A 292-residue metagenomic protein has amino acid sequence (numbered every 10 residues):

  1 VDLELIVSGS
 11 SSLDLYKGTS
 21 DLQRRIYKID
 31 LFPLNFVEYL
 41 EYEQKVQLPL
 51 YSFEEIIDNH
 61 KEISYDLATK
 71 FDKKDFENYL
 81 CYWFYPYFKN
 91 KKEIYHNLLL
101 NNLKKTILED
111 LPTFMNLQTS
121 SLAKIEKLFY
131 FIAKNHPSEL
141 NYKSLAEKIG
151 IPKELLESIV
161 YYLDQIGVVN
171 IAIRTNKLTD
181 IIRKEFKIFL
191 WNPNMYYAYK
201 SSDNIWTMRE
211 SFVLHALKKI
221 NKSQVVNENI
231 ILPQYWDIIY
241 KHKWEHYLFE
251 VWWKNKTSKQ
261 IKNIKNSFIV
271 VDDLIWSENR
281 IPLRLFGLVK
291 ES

Functional and structural regions predicted by a protein language model:
V1-L3, D21-L22, Y240-K241: Conserved catalytic network of the ASCE P-loop NTPase/AAA+ motor domain
D2-I6, H246: Loop/turn-to-beta-strand initiation segments
L3, Q23-Y27, I264-S267: Short glycine-/polar-rich loops that comprise or flank the Walker A/P-loop and associated switch/sensor motifs
S10-F129: Interdomain motor-coupling "hinge/lid" segment immediately C-terminal to the ATP-binding subdomain of NTP-driven enzymes
Y16-G18, E41, K91, I149 (+3 more regions): Short glycine-/acidic-enriched loop or helix-start segments at secondary-structure transitions that form or flank
F84-Q234: Accessory nucleic acid-recognition modules appended to NTPase machines
L217, W236-N255: Conserved catalytic cores of phosphodiester-cleaving nucleases, focusing on short active-site segments
P233, W252-S292: Catalytic cores of nucleic-acid endonucleases
